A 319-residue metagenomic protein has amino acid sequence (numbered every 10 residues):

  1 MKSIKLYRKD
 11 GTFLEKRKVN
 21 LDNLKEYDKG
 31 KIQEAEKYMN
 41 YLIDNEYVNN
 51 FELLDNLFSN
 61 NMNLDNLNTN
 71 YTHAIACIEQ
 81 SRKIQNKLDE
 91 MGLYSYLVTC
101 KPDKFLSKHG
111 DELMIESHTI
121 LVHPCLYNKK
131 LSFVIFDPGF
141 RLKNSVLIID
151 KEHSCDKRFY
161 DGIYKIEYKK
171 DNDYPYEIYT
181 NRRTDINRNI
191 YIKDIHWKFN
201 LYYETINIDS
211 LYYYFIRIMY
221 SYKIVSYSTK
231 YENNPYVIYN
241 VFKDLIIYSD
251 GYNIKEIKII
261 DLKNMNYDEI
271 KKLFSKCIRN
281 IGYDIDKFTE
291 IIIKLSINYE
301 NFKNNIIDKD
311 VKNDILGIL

Functional and structural regions predicted by a protein language model:
M1-T72: Secondary-structure boundary elements
G11, K18, E46, N60-N61 (+8 more regions): Short, flexible coil/linker elements and helix-boundary hinge sites characteristic of intrinsically disordered
K25-A35, M62-T69, E79-Q80, N128 (+2 more regions): Alpha-helix capping and helix-coil boundary motifs
D28-K31, A35-I43, I84-L88, I292-Y299 (+2 more regions): Hydrophobic, Leu/Ile/Phe/Ala-enriched alpha-helical segments that form helix-helix packing faces
Y47-E52, Y94, L147-I148: Proline-rich low-complexity regions
N56-T119: Active-site neighborhood of thiol-dependent amide/isopeptide-bond enzymes
T99-K255: His-Asp-centered catalytic microenvironments across diverse enzyme cores, prominently the transglutaminase-like
N207-L319: Extended, charged low-complexity segments that frequently continue into or abut oligomerization scaffolds
